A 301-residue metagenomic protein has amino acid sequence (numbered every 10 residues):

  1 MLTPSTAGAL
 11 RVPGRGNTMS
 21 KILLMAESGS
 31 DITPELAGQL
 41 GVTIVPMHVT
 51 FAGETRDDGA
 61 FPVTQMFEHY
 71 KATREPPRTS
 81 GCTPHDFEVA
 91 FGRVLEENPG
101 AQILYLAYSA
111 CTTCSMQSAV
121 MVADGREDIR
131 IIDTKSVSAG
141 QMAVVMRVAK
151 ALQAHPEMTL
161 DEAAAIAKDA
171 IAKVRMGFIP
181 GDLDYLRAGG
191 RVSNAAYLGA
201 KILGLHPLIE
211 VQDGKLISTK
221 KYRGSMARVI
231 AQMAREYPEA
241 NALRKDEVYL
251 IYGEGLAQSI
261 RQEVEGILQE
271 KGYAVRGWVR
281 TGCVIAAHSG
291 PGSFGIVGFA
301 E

Functional and structural regions predicted by a protein language model:
L2-T18: Short, Lys/Arg-enriched N-terminal segments with co-localized hydrophobic residues within the first ~10-30 amino acids
G14-K21, A90-V94, A107-T113, R191-Y197: An N-terminal domain-start capping segment
I22-D86: N-terminal glycine-rich anion-binding loop in soluble enzyme alpha/beta folds
L24-M25, R78, Y105, I131 (+1 more regions): Short catalytic-loop micro-motif centered on adjacent basic/acidic residues
G29-T43, H48-T50, Q102, S115-R130 (+1 more regions): Mixed-charge interfacial surface used for oligomerization/domain docking and macromolecular partner engagement
T73-A110, S118, A164, I171-A172: Glycine-rich phosphate- or other oxyanion-binding loops that anchor nucleotides, phosphorylated ligands
A107-S109, I132-K135: Short beta-strand->loop
